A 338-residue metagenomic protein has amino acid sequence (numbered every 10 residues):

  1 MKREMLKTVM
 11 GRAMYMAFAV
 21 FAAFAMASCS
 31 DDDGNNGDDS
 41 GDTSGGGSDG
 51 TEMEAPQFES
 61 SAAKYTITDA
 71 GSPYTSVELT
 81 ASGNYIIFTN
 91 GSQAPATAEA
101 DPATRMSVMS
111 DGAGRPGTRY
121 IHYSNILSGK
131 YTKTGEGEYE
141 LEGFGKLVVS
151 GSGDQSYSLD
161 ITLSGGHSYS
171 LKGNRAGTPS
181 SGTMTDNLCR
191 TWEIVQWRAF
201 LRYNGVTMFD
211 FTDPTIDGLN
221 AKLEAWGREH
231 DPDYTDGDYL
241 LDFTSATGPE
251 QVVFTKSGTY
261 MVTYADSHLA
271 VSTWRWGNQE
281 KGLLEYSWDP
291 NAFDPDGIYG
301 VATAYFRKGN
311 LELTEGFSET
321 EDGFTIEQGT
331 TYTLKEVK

Functional and structural regions predicted by a protein language model:
M1-G11: N-terminal secretory signal peptides that target proteins for export/translocation
G11-A19: Sec-dependent signal peptide recognition, specifically the positively charged N-region followed immediately by
F24-S28: C-terminal motif of bacterial Sec signal peptides marking the signal peptidase cleavage site
D31: Short, conserved catalytic or interaction motifs in soluble domains
G34-T273, G277-K338: Lipid interaction determinants
